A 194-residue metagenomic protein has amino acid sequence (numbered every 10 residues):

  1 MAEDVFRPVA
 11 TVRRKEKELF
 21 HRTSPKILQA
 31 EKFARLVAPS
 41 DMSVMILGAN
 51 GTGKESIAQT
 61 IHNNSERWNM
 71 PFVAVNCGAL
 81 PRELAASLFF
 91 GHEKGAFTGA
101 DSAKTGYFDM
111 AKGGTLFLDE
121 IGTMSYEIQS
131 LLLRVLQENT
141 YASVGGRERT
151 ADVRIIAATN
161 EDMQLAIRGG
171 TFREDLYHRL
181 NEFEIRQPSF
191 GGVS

Functional and structural regions predicted by a protein language model:
A2, E184-R186: Intrinsically disordered, low-complexity, repeat-rich regions that form long N- or C-terminal tails or large
F6-T150, R154-E161, A166, P188-S194: AAA+ ATPase active-site-proximal loops
Q59, R179, F183: ABC-type ATPase nucleotide-binding domain
